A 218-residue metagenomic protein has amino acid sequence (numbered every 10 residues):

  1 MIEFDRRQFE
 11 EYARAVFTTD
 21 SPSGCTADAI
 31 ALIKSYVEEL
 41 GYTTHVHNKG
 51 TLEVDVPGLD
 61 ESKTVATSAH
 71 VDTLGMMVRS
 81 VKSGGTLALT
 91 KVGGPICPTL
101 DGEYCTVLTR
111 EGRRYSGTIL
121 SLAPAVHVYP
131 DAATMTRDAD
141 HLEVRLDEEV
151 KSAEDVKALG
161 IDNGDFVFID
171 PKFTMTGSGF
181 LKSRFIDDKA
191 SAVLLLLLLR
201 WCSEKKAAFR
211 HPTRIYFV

Functional and structural regions predicted by a protein language model:
M1-V218: N-terminal hydrophobic/helix-forming segments and targeting peptides
